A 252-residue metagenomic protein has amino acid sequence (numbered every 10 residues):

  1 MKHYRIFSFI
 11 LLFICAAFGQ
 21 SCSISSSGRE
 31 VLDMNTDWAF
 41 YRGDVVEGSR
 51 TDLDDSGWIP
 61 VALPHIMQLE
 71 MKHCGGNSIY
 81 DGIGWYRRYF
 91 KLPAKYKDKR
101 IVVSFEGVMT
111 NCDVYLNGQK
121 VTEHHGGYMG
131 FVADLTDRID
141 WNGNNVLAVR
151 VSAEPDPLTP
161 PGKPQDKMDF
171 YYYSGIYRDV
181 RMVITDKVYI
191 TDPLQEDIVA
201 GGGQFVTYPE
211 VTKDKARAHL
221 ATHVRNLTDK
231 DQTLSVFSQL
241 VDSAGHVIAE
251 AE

Functional and structural regions predicted by a protein language model:
M1-G28: Bacterial Sec-dependent N-terminal signal peptides
F18-S27, Y89, A133, G203-P209: A short, compositionally biased domain-edge/stem linker segment
Q20-N77, R150, E154-T159, G175-T185: Accessory carbohydrate-binding/adhesion or oligomerization-edge regions at the termini of glycan-active proteins
G28-R29, G76-D81, T207-K215: Short, solvent-exposed beta-strand/turn "edge" segments of beta-rich domains on protein surfaces
L32, D44, D81-D197, L227 (+2 more regions): Accessory beta-strand-rich segments of carbohydrate-active enzymes
G43, L63, E123, E250-A251: Residue-level detector of high-confidence beta-strand sites
L116, K213-E252: Beta-strand-rich binding/interaction modules
K187-L227: Surface beta-strand/loop "capping" patches
